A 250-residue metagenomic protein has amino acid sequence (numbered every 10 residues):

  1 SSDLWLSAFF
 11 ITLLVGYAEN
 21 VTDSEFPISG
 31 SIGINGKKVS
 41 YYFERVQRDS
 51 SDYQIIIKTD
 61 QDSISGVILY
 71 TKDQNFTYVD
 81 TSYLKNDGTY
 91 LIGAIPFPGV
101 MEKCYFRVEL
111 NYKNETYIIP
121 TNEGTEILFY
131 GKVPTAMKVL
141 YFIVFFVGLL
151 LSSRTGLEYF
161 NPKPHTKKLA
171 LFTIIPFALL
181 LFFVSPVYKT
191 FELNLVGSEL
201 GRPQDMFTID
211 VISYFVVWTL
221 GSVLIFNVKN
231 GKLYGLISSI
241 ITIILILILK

Functional and structural regions predicted by a protein language model:
V21-V39: Alpha-helical transmembrane signal-anchor/signal-peptide segments
K38-Q61: Contiguous beta-strand segments within globular domains
D62, L69-Y78, K113: Change "in extracellular beta-sheet-rich domains … of secreted and cell-surface proteins" to "in beta-sheet-rich domains
T77, K85-A94: Aromatic sugar-binding surface patches on proteins that engage polysaccharides or sugar-phosphate polymers
P96-C104: Surface-exposed, short loops/turns at beta-strand junctions within beta-sandwich domains
T121-L151: Cytosolic-side membrane-insertion boundary helix
K163-K250: Alpha-helical transmembrane segments forming the membrane-embedded cores of inner-membrane proteins across
